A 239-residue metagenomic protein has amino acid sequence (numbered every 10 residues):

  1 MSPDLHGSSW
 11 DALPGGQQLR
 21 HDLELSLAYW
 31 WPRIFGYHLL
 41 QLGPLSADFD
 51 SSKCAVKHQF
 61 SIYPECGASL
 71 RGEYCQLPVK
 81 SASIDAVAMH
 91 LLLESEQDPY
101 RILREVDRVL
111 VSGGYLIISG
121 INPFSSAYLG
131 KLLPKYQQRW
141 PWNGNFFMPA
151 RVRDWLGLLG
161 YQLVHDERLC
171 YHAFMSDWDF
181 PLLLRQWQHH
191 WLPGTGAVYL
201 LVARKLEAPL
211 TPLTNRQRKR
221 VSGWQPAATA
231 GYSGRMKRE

Functional and structural regions predicted by a protein language model:
M1-P32: Class I SAM-dependent methyltransferase Rossmann-like catalytic core, especially the SAM/SAH-binding loop
L25, Y29-L77: Class I SAM-dependent methyltransferase SAM/SAH-binding core
Y74-V87: A short acidic, Gly/Pro-enriched loop at the edge of an enzyme's catalytic core that lines a small-molecule cofactor
Y100-Y115: A short glycine-rich, Lys/Arg-flanked "PGG" loop and its adjoining helix->strand segment in the class I
Y115-N143: Conserved class I S-adenosyl-L-methionine
L133, N143-D166: Short alpha-helix
Q162-H189, G194-G196: Conserved catalytic loop of SAM-dependent methyltransferase domains
L183-E239: C-terminal lobe and adjacent flexible extensions of AdoMet/dcAdoMet transferase-like proteins
